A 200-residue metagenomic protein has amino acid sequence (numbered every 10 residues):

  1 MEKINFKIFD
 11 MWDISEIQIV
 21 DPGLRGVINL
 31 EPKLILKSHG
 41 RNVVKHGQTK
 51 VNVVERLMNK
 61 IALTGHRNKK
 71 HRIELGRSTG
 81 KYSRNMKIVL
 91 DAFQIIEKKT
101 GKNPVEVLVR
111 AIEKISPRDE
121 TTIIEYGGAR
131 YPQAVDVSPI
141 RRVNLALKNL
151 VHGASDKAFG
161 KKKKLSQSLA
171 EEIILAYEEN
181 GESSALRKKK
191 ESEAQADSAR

Functional and structural regions predicted by a protein language model:
M1-M86, L90-R200: Strongly charged
